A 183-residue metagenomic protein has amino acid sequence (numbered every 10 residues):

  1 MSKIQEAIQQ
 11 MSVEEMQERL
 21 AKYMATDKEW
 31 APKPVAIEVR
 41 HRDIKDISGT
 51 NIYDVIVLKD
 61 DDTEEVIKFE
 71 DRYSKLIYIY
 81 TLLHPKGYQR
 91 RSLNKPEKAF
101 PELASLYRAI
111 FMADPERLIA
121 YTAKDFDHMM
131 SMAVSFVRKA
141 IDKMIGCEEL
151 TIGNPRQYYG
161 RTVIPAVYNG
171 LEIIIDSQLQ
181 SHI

Functional and structural regions predicted by a protein language model:
M1-I183: Intrinsically disordered, low-complexity protein-interaction/activation regions
